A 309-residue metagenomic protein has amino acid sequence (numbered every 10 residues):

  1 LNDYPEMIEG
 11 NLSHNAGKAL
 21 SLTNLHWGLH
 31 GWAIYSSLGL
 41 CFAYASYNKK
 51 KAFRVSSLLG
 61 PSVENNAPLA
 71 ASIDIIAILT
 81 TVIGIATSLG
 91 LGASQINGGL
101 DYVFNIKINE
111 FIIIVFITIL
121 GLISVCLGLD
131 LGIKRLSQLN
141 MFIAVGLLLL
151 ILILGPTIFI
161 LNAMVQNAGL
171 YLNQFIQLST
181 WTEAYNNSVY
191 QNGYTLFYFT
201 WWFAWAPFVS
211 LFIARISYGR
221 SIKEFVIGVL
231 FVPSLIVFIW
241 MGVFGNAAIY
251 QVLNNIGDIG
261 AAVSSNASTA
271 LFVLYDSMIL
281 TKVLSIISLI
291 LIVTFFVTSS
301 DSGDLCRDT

Functional and structural regions predicted by a protein language model:
L1-G98, Y102, G155, F159: Transmembrane-helix bundle segments that line or gate the permeation/cavity pathway in multi-pass membrane proteins
G28-R54, V125-G128, F203-I222, I287-D308: Transmembrane alpha-helical segments in integral membrane proteins
S56-G60, K223-E224, V229: Short alpha-helical interface patches
A67-L69, A77-R220, I227, V232-I286: Membrane-embedded translocation segments of transport machinery
